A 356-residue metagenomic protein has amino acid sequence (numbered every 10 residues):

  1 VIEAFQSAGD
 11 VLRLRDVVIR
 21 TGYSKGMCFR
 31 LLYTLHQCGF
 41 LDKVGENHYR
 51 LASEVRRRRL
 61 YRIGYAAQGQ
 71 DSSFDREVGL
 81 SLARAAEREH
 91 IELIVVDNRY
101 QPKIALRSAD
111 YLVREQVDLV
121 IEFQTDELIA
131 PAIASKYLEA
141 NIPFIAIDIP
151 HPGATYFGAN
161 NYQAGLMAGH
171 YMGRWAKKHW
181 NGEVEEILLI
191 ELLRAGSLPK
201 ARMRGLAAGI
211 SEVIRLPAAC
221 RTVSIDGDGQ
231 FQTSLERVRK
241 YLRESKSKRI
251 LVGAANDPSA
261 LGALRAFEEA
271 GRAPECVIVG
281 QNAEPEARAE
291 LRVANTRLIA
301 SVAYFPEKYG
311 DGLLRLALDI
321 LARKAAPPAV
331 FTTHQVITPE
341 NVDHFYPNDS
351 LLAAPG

Functional and structural regions predicted by a protein language model:
V1-R56: N-terminal helix-turn-helix
A52-Q70, R114: N-terminal helix-turn-helix/winged-helix DNA-binding helices and compositionally similar short basic alpha-helical
Y61, L198, I210, F305-G356: Hinge/cleft segment of the Venus flytrap/periplasmic-binding protein
G64-A66, Q116-Q124, P143-I147, E186-L189 (+3 more regions): Periplasmic-binding protein-like
A66-L80, V95-A105, D126, G158-A168 (+5 more regions): Hinge/beta->alpha junction and helix N-cap segments in small-molecule ligand-binding domains
L112, L119-L138, L206, S224-E290: Hydrophobic alpha-helical
V113, M172-K177, L242, L313-A325: Short, hydrophobic alpha-helical segments
E127-Q163, E186, E284-V293, Y346: Flexible loop/hinge segments that line or gate small-molecule binding clefts
